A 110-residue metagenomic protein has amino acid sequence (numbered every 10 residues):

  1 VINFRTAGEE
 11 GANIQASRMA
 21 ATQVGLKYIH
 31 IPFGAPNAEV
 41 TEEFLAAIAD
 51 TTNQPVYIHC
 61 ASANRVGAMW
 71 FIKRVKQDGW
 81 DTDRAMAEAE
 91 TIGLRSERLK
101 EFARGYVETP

Functional and structural regions predicted by a protein language model:
V1-K27: Short, surface-exposed acidic-centric catalytic microdomains
I2-R5, I48, T52, K73 (+3 more regions): Sec/Tat-exported extracytoplasmic proteins
R5-E10, P32-P36, R74-K76: Short histidine/acidic/glycine/proline-rich micro-motifs that form metal- and phosphate-coordinating active-site loops
N13, S17, V40, F44 (+3 more regions): Stable alpha-helical elements in mature extracytoplasmic
V24-V56: Helix-loop module immediately N-terminal to the HCX5R catalytic loop in PTP-like cysteine phosphatase domains
V56-G67: A phosphate-binding catalytic loop at a beta-strand-loop-alpha-helix junction that coordinates phosphoryl groups
G67-T82: Active-site-adjacent alpha-helix immediately C-terminal to a catalytic or transition-state-stabilizing loop
G79-P110: Cysteine-dependent PTP/DSP-like catalytic domain, specifically the C-terminal lobe
